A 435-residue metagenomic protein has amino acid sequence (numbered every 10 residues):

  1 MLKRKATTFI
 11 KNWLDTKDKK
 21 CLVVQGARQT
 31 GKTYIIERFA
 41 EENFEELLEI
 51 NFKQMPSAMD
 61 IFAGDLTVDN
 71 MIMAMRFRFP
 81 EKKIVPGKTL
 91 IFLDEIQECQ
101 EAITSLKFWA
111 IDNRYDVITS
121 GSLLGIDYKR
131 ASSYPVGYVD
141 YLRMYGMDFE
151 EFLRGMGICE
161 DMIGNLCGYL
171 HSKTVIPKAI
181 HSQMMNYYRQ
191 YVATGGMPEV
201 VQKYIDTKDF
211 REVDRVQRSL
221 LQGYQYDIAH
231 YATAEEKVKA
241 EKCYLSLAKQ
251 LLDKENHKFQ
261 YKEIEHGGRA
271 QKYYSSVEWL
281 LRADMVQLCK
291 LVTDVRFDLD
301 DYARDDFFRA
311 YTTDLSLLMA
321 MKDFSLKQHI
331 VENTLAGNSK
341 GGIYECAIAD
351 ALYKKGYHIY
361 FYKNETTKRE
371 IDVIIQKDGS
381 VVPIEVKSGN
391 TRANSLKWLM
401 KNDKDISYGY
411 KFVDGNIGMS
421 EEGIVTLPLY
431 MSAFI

Functional and structural regions predicted by a protein language model:
M1-D15: N-terminal pre-Walker A segment at the start of P-loop NTPase domains
V24: Hydrophobic anchor at the beta1->P-loop junction of P-loop NTPases
K32: Conserved lysine of the Walker
I35, F39: Hydrophobic positions on the alpha1 helix immediately C-terminal to the Walker A/P-loop
Q54-G87: Short glycine-rich substrate-engagement loop in P-loop NTPases that contacts/grips substrate
K129-L252: Interdomain motor-coupling "hinge/lid" segment immediately C-terminal to the ATP-binding subdomain of NTP-driven enzymes
Q202-E370, I375: Accessory nucleic acid-recognition modules appended to NTPase machines
I348, L352, I371-N390, G409: Conserved catalytic cores of phosphodiester-cleaving nucleases, focusing on short active-site segments
